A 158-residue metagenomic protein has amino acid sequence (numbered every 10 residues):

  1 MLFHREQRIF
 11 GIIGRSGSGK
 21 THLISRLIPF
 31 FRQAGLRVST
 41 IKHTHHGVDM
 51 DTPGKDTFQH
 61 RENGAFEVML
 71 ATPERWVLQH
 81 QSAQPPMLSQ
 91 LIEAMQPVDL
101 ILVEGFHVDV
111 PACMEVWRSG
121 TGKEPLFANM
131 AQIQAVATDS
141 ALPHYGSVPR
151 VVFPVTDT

Functional and structural regions predicted by a protein language model:
M1-I13, G17: Extreme N-terminal, non-catalytic leader segments that precede Walker-type/kinase nucleotide-binding cores
E6, G64, Q96-P97, M130: Short loop/turn elements that form and flank the Walker-type P-loop nucleotide-binding site in RecA-like NTPase cores
R15, H43-T44, P53, T72-P73 (+2 more regions): Fold-independent oxyanion-binding glycine-rich loops and adjacent beta-strand/coil segments at enzyme active sites
K20: Conserved lysine of the Walker
R26-Q84: N-terminal phosphate/diphosphate-binding loop that engages ATP/GTP or pyrophosphate donors across diverse enzyme folds
Q79-V108: Phosphate-binding/switch loop-helix module in NTP-utilizing enzymes
L100-T158: Phosphate/Mg2+-binding loops and adjacent switch elements in nucleotide/diphosphate-handling enzyme cores
